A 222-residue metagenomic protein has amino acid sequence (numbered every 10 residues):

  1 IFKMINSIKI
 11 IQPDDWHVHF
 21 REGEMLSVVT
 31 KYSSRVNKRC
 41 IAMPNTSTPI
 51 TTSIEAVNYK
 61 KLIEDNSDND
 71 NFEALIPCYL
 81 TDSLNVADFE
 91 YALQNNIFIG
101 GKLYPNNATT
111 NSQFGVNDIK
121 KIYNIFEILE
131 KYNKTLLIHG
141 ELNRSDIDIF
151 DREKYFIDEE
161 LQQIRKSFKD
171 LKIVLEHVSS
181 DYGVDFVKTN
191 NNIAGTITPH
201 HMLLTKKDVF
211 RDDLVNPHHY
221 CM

Functional and structural regions predicted by a protein language model:
M4-I5, L84, D88-L103, N111-M222: Histidine/acidic residue-rich metal-binding segments in metalloenzymes
M4-S34: Replace "His-x-His-based motif
D14-W16, V29-I54, N69-T81, I97-N111 (+2 more regions): Divalent metal-dependent hydrolysis catalytic cores, especially in the metallo-beta-lactamase
F20, E24, S53-I54, V116 (+2 more regions): Conserved phosphate-coordination/catalytic loops
F20, L80, H177-V178: Conserved residues at beta->alpha junctions
V29, Y59, I125: Aromatic/hydrophobic pocket-lining residues that form π-stacking "cages" and hydrophobic walls in ligand
S53-L62: Glycine-rich loop at the start of a catalytic domain that most often binds anionic cofactors/ligands
I63-S67: Conserved hydrophobic residues forming the short capping helix/wall of the S-adenosyl-L-methionine
